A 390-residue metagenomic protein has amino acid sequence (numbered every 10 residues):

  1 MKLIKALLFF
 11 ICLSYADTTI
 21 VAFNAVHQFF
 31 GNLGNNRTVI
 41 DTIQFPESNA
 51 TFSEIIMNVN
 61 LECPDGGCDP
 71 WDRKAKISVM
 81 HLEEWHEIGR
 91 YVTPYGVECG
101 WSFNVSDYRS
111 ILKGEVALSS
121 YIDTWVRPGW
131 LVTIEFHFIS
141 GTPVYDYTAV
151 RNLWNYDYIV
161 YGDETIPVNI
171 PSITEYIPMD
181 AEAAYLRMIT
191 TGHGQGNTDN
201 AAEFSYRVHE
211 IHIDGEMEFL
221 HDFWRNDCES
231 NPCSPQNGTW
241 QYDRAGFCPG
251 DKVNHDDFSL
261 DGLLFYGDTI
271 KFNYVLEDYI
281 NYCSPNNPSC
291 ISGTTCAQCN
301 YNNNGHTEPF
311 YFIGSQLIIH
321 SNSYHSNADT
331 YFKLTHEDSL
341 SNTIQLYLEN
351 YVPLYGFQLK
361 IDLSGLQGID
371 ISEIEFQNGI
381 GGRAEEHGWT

Functional and structural regions predicted by a protein language model:
M1-K5, Y242-R244: Short, intrinsically disordered/low-complexity patches at protein termini and at juxtamembrane boundaries
L3-S14: Sec-dependent N-terminal signal peptides
A6, I170-S172, Y206, S341-T343 (+1 more regions): Short beta-strand-initiation
C12-Q28, T148-V150, H325-Y351: Boundary/junction segments of secreted and surface-exposed precursor proteins
D17-H325: Extracellular/secretory-pathway and virion-surface proteins
S53-I55, E182-A184, L340-L346, Y355: Structural beta-strand segments of beta-rich domains
Y331, T343-Y347, Y351-T390: Surface patches in mature domains of proteins
